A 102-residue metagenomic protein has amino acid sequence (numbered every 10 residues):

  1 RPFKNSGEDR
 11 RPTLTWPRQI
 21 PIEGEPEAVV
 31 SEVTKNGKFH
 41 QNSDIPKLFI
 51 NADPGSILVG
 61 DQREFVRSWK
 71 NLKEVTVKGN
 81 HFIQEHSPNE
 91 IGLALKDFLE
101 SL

Functional and structural regions predicted by a protein language model:
R1-E8: K/E-rich alpha-helical interaction surfaces of small helical-bundle regulatory domains
P2, P54-G55, N80: Short beta->alpha junction loops/turns
S6, Q41-S43, Q84, P88: Aromatic-acidic/polar surface patches that form glycan- and anion
E8-K70: Conserved serine/cysteine hydrolase catalytic core
K70-L102: Catalytic active-site module of serine/aspartate enzymes centered on a nucleophile-bearing elbow/loop
